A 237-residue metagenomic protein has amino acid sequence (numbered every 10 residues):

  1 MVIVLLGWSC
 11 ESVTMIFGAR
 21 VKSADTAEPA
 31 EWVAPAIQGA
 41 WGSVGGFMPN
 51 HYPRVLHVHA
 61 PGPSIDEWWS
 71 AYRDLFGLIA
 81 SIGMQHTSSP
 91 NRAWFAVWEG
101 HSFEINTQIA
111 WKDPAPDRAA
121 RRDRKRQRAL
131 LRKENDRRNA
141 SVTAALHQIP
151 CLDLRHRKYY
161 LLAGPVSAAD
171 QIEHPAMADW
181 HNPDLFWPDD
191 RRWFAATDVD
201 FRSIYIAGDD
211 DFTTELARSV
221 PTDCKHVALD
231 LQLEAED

Functional and structural regions predicted by a protein language model:
M1-H174: Extended, low-hydrophobicity segments enriched in charged/polar residues
R73, V97-W98, T107, W180-A196 (+3 more regions): Generic ordered-secondary-structure signal
L152-Y205, D211-F212: Amphipathic protein-protein interaction modules
T197-D237: Alpha-helical oligomerization segments
